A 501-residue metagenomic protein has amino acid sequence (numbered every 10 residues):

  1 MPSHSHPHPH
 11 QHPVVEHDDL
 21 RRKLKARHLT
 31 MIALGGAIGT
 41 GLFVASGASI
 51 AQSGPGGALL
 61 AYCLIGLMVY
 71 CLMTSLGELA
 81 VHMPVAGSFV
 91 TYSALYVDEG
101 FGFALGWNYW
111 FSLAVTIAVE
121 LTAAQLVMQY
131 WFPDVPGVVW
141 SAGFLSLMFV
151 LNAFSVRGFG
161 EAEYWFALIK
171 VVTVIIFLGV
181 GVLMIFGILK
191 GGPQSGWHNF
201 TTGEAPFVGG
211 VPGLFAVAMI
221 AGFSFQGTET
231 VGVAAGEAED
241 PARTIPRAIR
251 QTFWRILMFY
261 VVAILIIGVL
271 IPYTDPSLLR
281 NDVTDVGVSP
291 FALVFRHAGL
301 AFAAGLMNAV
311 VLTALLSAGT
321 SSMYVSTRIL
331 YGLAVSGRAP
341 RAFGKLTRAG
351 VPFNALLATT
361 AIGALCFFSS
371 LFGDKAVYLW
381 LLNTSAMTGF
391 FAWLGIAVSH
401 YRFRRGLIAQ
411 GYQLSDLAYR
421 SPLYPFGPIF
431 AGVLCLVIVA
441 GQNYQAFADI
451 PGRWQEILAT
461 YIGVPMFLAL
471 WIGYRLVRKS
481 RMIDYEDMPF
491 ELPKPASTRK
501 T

Functional and structural regions predicted by a protein language model:
M1-G47, A51-G56, Y70, T74 (+4 more regions): Membrane-interface "cap" regions at the ends of multi-pass membrane proteins
V14-L20, L59, P136, L168-A304 (+1 more regions): Helix-loop-helix junctions that connect adjacent transmembrane segments in multi-pass membrane transporters
E16, V90-G100, L121-S141, T173 (+5 more regions): Helix-loop-helix connectors at the membrane interface of multi-pass transporters/channels
R21, A45-F144, M148-V150, R255 (+2 more regions): Extracellular loop-to-transmembrane helix junctions
V85, N108-A123, I220-A238, A301-R341 (+3 more regions): Membrane-helix boundary/coupling elements in multi-pass transport proteins
T91, D98, Y130, V217 (+2 more regions): TM-loop-TM module centered on a large, flexible mid-protein loop between adjacent transmembrane helices in multi-pass
V138-S195, Q226, I249-F253, L257 (+4 more regions): Membrane-interface loop-to-helix entry segments
W165-F166, F343-V351, W393-A459: C-terminal membrane-solvent junction of multi-pass transporters and transport-like membrane proteins
